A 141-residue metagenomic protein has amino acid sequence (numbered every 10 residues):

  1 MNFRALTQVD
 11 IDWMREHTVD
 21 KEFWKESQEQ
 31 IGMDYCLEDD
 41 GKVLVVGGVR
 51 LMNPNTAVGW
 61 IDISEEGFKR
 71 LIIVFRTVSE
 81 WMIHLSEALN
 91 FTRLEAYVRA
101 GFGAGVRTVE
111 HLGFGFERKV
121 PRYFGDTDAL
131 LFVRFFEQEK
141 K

Functional and structural regions predicted by a protein language model:
M1-W24: Short amphipathic alpha-helix that is part of the acyltransferase structural core
S27-V45, N90: A short helix-loop-beta-strand connector motif used in the catalytic cores of GNAT acetyltransferases and, in some
K42-L51, A57-W60: Conserved beta-strand in the GNAT
V45, R118-P121: A structural microfeature
P54-V74, L130: Conserved acetyl-CoA binding element of GNAT-fold acetyltransferases
G59, R122-K141: C-terminal "cap" of GNAT-fold acetyltransferases
R70-L85, R107, H111: Conserved acetyl-CoA-binding loop-helix of GNAT-fold acetyltransferases
F91-V106, E110, R122-F124: Conserved beta-strand-loop-alpha-helix junction that forms the acyl-donor binding cleft
